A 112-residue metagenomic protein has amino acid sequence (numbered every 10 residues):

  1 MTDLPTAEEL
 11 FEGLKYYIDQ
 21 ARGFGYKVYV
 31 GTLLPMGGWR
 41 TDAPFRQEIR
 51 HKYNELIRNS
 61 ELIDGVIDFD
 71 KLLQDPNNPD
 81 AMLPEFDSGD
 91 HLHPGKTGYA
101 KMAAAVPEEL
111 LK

Functional and structural regions predicted by a protein language model:
M1-F11, L34: Oxyanion-hole/transition-state-stabilizing segment in secreted/luminal serine hydrolases and related acyltransferases
D3, D19-Q20, F24, L111-K112: Surface-exposed acidic, glycine-flexible loop patches that form ligand/cofactor-binding and adhesion interfaces
E9-G23, K52-L56: Alpha-helical scaffolding segments of alpha/beta enzyme cores, especially the outer helices of TIM-barrel or partial
R22-Y29, E61-G65: Loop/turn elements at helix/coil->beta-strand transitions in domains of secreted/extracellular proteins
L34-K112: Catalytic His-Asp segment of secreted/periplasmic serine-dependent ester chemistry enzymes
